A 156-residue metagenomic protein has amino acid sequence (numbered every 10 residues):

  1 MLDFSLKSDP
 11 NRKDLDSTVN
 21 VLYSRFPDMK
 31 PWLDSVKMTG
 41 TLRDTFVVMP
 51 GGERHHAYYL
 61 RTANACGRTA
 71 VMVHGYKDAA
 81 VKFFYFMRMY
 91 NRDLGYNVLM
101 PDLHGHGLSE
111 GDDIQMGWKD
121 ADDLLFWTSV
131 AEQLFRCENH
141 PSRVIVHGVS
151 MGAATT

Functional and structural regions predicted by a protein language model:
M1-V48: An N-terminal hydrophobic leader/cap segment in hydrolases
P50-R61: A short loop-to-beta-strand scaffold at the N-terminal edge of the catalytic core in hydrolase folds
G67-G75: Short beta-strand element of the alpha/beta-hydrolase
Y76-Y90: The serine-hydrolase catalytic nucleophile loop
M87, N91-E110: Conserved alpha/beta-hydrolase
I114-F135: Alpha/beta-hydrolase active-site loop
C137-S150: Alpha/beta-hydrolase fold nucleophile elbow
T155-T156: Hydrolases whose catalytic domains are alpha/beta-hydrolase-1, hotdog thioesterase, or metallo-beta-lactamase-like
